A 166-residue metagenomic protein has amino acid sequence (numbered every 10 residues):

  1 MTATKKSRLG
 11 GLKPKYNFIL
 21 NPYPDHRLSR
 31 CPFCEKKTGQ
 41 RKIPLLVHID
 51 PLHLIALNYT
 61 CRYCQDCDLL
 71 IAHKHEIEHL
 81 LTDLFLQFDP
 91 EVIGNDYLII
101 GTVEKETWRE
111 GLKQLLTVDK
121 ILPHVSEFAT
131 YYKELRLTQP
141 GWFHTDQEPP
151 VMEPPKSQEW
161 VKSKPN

Functional and structural regions predicted by a protein language model:
M1-L84: N-terminal cysteine/histidine-rich coordination modules
L84-N166: Long, contiguous alpha-helical scaffold regions
